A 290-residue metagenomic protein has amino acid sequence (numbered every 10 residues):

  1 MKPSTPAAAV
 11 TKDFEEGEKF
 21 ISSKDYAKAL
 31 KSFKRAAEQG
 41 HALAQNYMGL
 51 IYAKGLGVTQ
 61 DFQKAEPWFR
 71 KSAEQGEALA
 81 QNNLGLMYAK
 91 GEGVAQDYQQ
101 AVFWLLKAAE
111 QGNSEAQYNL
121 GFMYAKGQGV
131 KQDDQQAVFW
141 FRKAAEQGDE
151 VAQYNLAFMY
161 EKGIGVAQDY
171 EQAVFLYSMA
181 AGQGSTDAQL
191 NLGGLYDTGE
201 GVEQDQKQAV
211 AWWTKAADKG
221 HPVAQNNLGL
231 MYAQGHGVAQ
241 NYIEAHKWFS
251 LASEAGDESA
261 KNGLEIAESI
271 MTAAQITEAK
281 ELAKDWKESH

Functional and structural regions predicted by a protein language model:
M1-A27: N-terminal leader/linker segments that initiate helical-solenoid repeat arrays
M1-V10, E254-H290: Terminal, low-structured helical/coil segments at or just beyond the last alpha-helical repeat
A8, F20, D25, E38-H41 (+20 more regions): Short helix-capping/linker turns of helical repeat alpha-solenoids
K12-S22, S32, Y47-K54, N83-K90 (+7 more regions): Hydrophobic face of amphipathic alpha-helices that form TPR/SEL1-like repeat modules and related alpha-solenoid
A36, I51, S72, M87 (+11 more regions): TPR/TPR-like alpha-solenoid repeats
